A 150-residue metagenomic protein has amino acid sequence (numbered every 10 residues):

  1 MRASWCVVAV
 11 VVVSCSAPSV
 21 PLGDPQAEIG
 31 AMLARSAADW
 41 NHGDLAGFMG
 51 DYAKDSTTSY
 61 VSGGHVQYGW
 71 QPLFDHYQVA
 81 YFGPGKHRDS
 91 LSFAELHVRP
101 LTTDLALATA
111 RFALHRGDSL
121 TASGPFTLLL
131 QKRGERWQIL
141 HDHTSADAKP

Functional and structural regions predicted by a protein language model:
S4-S14: Bacterial N-terminal signal peptides
C15-D51, Q138, P150: Short, low-complexity N-terminal intrinsically disordered segments enriched in polar/charged residues
A17, S123-P150: Short beta-strand edge/turn micro-motifs at domain boundaries
L22-G30, N41-H42, G63-W70, S119-S123: Solvent-exposed, acidic/flexible segments
L45-D104, A113: A solvent-exposed, acidic/Ser-Thr-rich amphipathic alpha-helical stretch
Q78, T109-H115, S145: Generic short beta-strand segments
F93, L107-T109, L120-F126: Short, surface-exposed coil-to-beta transition loops
